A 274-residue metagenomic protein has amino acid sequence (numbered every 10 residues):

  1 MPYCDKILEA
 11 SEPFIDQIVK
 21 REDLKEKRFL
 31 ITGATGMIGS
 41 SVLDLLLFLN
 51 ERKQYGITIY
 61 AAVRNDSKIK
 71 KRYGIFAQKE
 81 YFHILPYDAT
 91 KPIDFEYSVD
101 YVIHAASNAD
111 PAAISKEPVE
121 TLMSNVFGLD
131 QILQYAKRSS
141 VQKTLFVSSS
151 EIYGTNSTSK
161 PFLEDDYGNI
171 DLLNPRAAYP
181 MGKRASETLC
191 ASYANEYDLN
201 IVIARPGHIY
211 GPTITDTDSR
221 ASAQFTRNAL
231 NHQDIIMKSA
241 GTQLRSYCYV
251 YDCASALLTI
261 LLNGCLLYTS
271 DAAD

Functional and structural regions predicted by a protein language model:
M1-Y101: N-terminal Rossmann/SDR dinucleotide-binding element
P86-S124: NAD(P)H-binding glycine-rich loop region in Rossmannoid oxidoreductase-like domains and their noncatalytic homologs
D130-A177: Conserved Rossmann-fold NAD(P)-dependent oxidoreductase catalytic core, especially the SDR/UDP-sugar
S149, E187-P212: Conserved beta-loop-beta element that borders a ligand/cofactor-binding pocket
R176, G207-S219, S239-V250: Glycine-rich "substrate-gating" loop/helix at the edge of Rossmann-like oxidoreductase active sites
G182: Active-site helix of classical SDR
A223-I235, Y247-L267: Alpha-helical substrate-binding/gating segment
Y268-D274: Conserved small/polar residues in nucleotide/adenosyl-binding loops
